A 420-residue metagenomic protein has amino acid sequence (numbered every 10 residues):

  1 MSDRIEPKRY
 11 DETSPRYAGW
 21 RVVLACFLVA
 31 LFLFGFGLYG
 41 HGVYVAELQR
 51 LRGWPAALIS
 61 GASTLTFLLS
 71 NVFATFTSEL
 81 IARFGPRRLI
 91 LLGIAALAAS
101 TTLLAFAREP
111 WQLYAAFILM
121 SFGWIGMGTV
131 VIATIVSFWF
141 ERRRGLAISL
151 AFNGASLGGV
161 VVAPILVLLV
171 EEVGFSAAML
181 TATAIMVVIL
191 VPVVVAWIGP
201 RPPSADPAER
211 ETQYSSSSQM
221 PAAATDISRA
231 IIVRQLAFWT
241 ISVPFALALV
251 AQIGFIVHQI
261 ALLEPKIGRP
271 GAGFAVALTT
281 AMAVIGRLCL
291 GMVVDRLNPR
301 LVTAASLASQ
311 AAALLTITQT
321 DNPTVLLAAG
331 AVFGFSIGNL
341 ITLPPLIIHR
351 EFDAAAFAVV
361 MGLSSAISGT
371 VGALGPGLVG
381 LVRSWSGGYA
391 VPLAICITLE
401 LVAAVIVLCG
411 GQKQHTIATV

Functional and structural regions predicted by a protein language model:
R21-A56, F73-T77, A163, G254-I260 (+1 more regions): Extracytoplasmic
H41-V45, R234-L288: Extracytoplasmic gate region of multi-pass secondary transporters
L48-Q49, L80-I81, V161, I165-V173 (+3 more regions): Interfacial helix-cap and linker-helix signal at transmembrane-aqueous boundaries of multi-pass secondary transporters
A95-R108, S309-D321: C-terminal ends and interior cores of transmembrane alpha-helices in multi-pass membrane transporters/permeases
G126-F140, N339-F352: Intracellular juxtamembrane helix-capping segments at the cytosolic ends of symmetry-related transmembrane helices
A155-P202: Helix-loop-helix hairpin linking two adjacent transmembrane segments in secondary transporters
T279-A283, C289, V294-I347: C-terminal transmembrane helical hairpin of 12-TM major facilitator-type secondary transporters
E351-S386: A late C-terminal transmembrane helix in Major Facilitator Superfamily
